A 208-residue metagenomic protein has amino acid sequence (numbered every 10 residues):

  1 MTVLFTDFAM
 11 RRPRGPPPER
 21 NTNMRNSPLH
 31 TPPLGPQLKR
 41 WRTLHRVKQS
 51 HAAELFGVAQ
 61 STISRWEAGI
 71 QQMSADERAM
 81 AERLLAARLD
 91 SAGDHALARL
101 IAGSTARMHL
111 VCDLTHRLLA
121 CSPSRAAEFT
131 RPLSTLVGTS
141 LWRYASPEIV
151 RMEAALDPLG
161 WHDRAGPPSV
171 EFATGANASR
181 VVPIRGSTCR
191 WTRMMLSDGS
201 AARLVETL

Functional and structural regions predicted by a protein language model:
M1-N26: Short, intrinsically disordered or compositionally biased N-terminal tails of bacterial proteins
P18-T43: A short, Lys/Arg-rich alpha-helix, primarily the initiator
R46-S64: Short alpha-helical DNA-recognition segment
Q72-D94: DNA major-groove recognition helix of helix-turn-helix/homeodomain DNA-binding modules
D90-R107: Short, basic/aromatic recognition patches
A106-M108, C112-L208: Sensory/regulatory domains in signal-transduction proteins
